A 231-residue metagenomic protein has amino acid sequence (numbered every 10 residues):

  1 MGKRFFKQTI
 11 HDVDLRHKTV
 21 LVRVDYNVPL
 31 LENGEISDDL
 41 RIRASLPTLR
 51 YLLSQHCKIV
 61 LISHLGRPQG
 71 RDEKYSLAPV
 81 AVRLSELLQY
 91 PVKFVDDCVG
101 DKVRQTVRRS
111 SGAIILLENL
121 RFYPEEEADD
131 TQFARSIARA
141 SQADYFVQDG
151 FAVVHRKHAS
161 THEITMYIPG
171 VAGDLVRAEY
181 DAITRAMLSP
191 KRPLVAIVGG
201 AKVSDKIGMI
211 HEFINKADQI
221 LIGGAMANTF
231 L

Functional and structural regions predicted by a protein language model:
M1-L231: Active-site loop-to-helix "anion-binding N-cap" substructures in soluble metabolic enzymes
